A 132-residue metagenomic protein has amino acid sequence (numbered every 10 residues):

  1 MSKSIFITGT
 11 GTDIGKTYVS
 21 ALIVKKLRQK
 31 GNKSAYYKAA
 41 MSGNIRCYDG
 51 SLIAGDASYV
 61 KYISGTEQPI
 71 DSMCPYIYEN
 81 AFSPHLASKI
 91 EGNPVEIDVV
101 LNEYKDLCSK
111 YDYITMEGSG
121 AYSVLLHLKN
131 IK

Functional and structural regions predicted by a protein language model:
S4, Y18-P94: N-terminal phosphate/diphosphate-binding loop that engages ATP/GTP or pyrophosphate donors across diverse enzyme folds
I7-T8: Hydrophobic anchor at the beta1->P-loop junction of P-loop NTPases
G11: N-terminal Rossmann NAD(P)H-binding glycine-rich loop of SDR-like oxidoreductase domains
I14-G15: Conserved glycine(s) of the Walker
S20, V124-L126: Short glycine/serine/threonine-rich phosphate/pyrophosphate-binding segments that cradle anionic phosphate groups
A81-V124: Phosphate-binding/switch loop-helix module in NTP-utilizing enzymes
H127-K132: Inter-motif core of Ras-like GTPase G domains
